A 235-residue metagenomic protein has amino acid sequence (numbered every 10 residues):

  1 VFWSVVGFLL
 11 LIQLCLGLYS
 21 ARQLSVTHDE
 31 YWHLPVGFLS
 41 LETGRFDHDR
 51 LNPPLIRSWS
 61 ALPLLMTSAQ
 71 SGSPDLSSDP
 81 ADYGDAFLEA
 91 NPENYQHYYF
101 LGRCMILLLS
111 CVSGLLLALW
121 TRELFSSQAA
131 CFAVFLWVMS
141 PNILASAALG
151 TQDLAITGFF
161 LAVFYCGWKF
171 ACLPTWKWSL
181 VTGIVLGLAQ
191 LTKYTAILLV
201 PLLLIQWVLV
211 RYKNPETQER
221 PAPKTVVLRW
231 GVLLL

Functional and structural regions predicted by a protein language model:
F2-E30, E42-R45, L235: Transmembrane signal-anchor helices characteristic of membrane glycosylation enzymes that use polyprenol
V5-L9, L180-V185, L199-L203, W207 (+1 more regions): Hydrophobic alpha-helical membrane-interfacial segments at the cytosolic entry of transmembrane helices
L9, A133-V138, Y165, L186 (+1 more regions): Short helix- or helix-capping micro-motifs that position conserved polar/aromatic residues at function-defining sites
H28, N142, A148-A155: Short acidic/glycine- and proline-prone juxtamembrane loop motifs at membrane-interface regions of multi-pass membrane
H33, S110, I156-F164, V181: Hydrophobic core segments of transmembrane alpha-helices in multi-pass, intramembrane catalytic enzymes
D47-M105: Interfacial juxtamembrane loops and adjacent helix segments that form the catalytic/substrate-binding surfaces
C104-L124, A162-C166: Transmembrane-helix motifs of polytopic, lipid-linked glycan transferases
V163-S179: Membrane-interface transmembrane helices that cradle and orient dolichyl/undecaprenyl
